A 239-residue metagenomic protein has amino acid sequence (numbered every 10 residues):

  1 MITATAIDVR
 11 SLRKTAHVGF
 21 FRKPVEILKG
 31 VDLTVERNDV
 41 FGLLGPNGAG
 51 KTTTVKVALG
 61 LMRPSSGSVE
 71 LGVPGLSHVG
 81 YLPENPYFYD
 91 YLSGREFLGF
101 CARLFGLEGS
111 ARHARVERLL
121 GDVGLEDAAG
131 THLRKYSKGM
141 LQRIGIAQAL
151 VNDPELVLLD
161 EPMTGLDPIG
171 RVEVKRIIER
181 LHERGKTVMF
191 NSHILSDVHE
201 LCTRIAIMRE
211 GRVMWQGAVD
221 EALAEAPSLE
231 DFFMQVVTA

Functional and structural regions predicted by a protein language model:
R63-S77: Conserved ABC transporter NBD signature motif
G99, R103, S110-A128: Conserved ABC ATPase "signature" region
D153: Conserved catalytic motifs of ABC-family nucleotide-binding domains
V157-E161: Catalytic Walker B motif of ABC-type/P-loop ATPase nucleotide-binding domains
